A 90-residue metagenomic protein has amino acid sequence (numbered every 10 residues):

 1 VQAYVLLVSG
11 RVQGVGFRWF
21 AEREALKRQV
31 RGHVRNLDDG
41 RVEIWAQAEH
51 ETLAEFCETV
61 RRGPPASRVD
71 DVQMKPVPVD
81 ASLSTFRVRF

Functional and structural regions predicted by a protein language model:
V1-F90: Intrinsically disordered, low-complexity, mixed-charge
